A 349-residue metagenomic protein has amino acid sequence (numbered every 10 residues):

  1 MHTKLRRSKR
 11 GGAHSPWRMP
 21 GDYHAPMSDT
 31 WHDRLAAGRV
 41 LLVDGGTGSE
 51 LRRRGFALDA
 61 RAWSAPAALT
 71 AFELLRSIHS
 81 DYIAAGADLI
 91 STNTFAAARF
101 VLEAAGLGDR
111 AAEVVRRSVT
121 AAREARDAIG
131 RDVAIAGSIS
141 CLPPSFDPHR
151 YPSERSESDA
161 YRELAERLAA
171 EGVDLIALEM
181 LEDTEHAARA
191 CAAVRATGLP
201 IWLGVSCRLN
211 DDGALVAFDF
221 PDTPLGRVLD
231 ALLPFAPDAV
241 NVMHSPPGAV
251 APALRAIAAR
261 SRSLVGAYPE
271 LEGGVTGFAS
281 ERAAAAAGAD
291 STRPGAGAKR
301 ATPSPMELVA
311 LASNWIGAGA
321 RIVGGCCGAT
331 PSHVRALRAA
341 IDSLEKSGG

Functional and structural regions predicted by a protein language model:
M1-R7, G11: Short, low-complexity, charge-dense intrinsically disordered segments
H2, H14, D22-Y23: Intrinsic-disorder-associated, low-complexity terminal segments enriched in Asp/Asn/His/Tyr and depleted of Lys/Arg
D22-G349: Domain-level signal for soluble alpha/beta catalytic cores
